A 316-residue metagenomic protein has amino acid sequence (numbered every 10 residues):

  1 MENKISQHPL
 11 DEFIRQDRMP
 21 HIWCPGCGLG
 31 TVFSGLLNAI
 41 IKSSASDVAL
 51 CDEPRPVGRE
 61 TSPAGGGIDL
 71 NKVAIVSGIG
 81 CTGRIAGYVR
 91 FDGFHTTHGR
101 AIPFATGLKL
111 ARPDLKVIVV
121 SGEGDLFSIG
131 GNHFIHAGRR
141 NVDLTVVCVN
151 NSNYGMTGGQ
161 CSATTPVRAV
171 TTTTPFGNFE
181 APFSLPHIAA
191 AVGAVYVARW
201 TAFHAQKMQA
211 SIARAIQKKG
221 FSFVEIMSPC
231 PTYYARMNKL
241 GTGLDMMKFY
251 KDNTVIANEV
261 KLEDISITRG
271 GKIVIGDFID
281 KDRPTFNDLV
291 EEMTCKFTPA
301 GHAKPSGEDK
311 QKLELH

Functional and structural regions predicted by a protein language model:
M1-H8, R18-M19, P229-H316: Flexible, low-complexity linker and terminal segments
K4-S44, G65-T97: Active-site diphosphate/adenylate-binding microenvironment
A45-G65: Intrinsic disorder/low-complexity segments
V76-G155: Thiamine diphosphate
I79-C81, N151-N153, H204, M227-Y233 (+1 more regions): Glycine-rich beta-alpha junction loops
D114, A163-R214: Conserved thiamine diphosphate
G131-H136, M156-R168, I188: Active-site-proximal loop->helix
I188-A202, I216-M237: Active-site rim beta-loop-alpha module in soluble metabolic enzymes
